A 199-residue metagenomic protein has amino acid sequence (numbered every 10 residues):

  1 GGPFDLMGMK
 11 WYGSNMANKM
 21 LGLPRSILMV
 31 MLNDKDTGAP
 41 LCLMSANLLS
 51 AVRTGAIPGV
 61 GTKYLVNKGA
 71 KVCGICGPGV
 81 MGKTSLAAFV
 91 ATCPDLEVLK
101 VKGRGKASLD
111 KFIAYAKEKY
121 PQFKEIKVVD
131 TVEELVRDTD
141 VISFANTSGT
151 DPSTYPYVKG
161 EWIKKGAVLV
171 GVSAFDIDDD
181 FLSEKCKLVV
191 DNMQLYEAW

Functional and structural regions predicted by a protein language model:
G1-A51, I57-G59, G69: N-terminal ligand-binding/catalytic initiation module
R53-G74, V80-T92: Short internal alpha-helix immediately C-terminal to a glycine-rich phosphate-binding loop in Rossmann-like
I57-P58, V80-A88, K127-V128, S148-Y157 (+1 more regions): Active-site glycine-rich loop that binds ribose-phosphate moieties when present
K71, D140, C186-K187: Conserved acidic residues
T92-Y120: NAD(P)-binding Rossmann-fold cofactor-contacting core
K124-T139, V158: Short acidic low-complexity segments
P152, W162-W199: Rossmann-fold NAD(P)-binding glycine/threonine-rich loop
